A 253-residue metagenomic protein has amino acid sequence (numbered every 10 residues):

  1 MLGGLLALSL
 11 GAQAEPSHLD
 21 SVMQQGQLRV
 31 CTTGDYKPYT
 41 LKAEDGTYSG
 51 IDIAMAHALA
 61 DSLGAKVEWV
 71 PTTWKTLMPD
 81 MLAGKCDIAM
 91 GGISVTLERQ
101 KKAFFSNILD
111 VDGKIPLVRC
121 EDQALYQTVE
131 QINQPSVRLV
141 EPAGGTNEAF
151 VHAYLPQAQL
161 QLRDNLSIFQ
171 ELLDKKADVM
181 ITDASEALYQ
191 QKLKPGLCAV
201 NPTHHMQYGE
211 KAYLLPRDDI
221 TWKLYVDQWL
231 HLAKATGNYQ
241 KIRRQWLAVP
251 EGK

Functional and structural regions predicted by a protein language model:
E15-P16, G145-R163, A199-T203, L230-K253: Ligand-binding clefts/hinges and TM-proximal coupling segments of bilobed small-molecule sensing domains
Q25-G50: Short glycine-rich His-centered loop
G26-T32, V129-G144, L160: Short loop->beta-strand "edge-of-pocket" segments that line small-molecule binding or catalytic clefts across diverse
G34, V111-V118, A184, L188-H231 (+1 more regions): Periplasmic-binding protein-like
I53, H57, D61, K66-Q131 (+2 more regions): Acidic, polar ligand-binding/catalytic clefts
A54-S62, E121-D122, E130, S136 (+2 more regions): Extended ligand-binding regions for polar small-molecule ligands
K66-T73, V140-P142, A158-E171: Short beta-strand-to-loop elements that line the ligand-binding cleft of bilobed periplasmic-binding protein-like
T76, I93-K101, A149-A153, F169-Q207: A ligand-binding cleft/hinge motif common to bilobed small-molecule-binding domains
